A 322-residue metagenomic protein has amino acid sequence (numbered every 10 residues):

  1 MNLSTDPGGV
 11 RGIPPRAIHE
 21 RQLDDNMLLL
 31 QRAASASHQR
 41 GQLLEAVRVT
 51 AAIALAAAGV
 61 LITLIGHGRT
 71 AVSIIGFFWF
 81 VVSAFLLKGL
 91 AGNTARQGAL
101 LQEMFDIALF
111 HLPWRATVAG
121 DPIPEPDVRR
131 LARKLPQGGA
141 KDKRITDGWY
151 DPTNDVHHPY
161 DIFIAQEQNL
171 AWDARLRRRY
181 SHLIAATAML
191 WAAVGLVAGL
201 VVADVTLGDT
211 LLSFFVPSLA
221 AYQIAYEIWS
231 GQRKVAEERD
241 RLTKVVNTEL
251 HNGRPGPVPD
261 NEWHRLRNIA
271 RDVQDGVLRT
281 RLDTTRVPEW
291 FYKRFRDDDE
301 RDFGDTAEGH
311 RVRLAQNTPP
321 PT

Functional and structural regions predicted by a protein language model:
M1-H19, V118-H158: Short, non-transmembrane cytosolic segments of multipass membrane proteins
M1-S73, T284-W290: Non-cleavable N-terminal signal-anchor transmembrane helices
I13-N26, E227-G304, R311-T322: Cytosolic/matrix-facing juxtamembrane and C-terminal tails of multi-pass cellular membrane proteins
P15-A36, K141-L183: Membrane-proximal, non-transmembrane alpha-helical segments
Q39-N93, R179-E237: Alpha-helical transmembrane segments and their immediate juxtamembrane boundary regions in integral membrane proteins
A84-V128: Membrane-interface amphipathic/juxtamembrane segments adjacent to transmembrane helices
L100, M104-I107, H111, I162-A165 (+4 more regions): Charged, amphipathic alpha-helical oligomerization/scaffolding segments
M104-T117, R130-D142, K244-P255, A270-D283: Alpha-helical membrane-embedding segments and immediately adjacent membrane-interface amphipathic helices
